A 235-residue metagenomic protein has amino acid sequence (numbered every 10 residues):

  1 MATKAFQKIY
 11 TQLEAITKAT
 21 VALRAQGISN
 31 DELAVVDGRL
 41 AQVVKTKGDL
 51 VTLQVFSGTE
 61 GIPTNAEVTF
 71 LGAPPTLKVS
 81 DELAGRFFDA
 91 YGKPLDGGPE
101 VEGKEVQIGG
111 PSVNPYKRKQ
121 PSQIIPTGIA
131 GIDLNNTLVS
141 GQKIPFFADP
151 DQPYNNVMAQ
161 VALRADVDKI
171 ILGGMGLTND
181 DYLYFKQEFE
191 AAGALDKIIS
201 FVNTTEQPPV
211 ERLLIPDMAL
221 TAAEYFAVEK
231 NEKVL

Functional and structural regions predicted by a protein language model:
A2-K8, Q12, I16-T17, A22-T127: Acidic-enriched and Gly/Ser
A130-V157, L163-L235: Switch/coupling sub-region of P-loop NTPases
